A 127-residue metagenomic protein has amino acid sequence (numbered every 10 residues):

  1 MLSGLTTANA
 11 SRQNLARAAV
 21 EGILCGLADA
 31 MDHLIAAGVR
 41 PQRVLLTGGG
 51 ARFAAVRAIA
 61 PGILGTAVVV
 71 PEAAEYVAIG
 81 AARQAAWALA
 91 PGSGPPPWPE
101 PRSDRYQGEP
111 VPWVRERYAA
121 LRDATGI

Functional and structural regions predicted by a protein language model:
M1-I127: Glycine/Thr-rich phosphate-binding loops that ligate phosphate moieties of nucleotide and other phosphorylated ligands
